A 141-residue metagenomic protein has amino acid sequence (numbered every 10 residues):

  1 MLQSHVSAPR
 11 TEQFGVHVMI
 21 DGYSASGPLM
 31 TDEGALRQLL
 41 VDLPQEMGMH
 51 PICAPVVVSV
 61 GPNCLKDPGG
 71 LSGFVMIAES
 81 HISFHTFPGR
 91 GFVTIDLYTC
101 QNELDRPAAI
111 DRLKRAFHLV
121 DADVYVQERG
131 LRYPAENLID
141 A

Functional and structural regions predicted by a protein language model:
M1-A141: Polybasic/polar functional segments that serve as interface/processing modules
